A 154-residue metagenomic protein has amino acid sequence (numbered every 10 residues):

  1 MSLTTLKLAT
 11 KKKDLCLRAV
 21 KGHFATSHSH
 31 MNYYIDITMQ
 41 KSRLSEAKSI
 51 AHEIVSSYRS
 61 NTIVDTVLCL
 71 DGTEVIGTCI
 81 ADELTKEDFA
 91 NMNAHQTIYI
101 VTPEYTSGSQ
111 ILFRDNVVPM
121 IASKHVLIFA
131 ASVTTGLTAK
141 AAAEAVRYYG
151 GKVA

Functional and structural regions predicted by a protein language model:
M1-A154: PRPP-associated nucleotide enzymes
